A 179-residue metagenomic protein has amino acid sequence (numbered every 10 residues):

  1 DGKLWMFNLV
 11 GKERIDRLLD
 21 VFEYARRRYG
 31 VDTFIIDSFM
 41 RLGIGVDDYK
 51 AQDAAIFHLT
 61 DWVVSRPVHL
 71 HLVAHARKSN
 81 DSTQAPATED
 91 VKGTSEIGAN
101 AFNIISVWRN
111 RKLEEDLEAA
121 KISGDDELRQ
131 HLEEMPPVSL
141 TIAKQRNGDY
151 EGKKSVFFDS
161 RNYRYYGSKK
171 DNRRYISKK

Functional and structural regions predicted by a protein language model:
D1-D47: Conserved inter-motif catalytic segment of the P-loop NTP-binding fold
W5-F7, H71, I105, L140: Hydrophobic/aromatic beta-strand patches that form the interior of the parallel beta-sheet core in alpha/beta enzyme
I15-F34, D61-R66, S79-K179: C-terminal regions of RecA-like/P-loop NTPase motor modules
V31-L70: Helical hairpin unit composed of two closely spaced alpha helices linked by a short loop
D37, A74, V107: Conserved residues at the C-terminal ends of beta-strands
F39, A76, R111: Residue-level "edge-of-site" marker
R41-G43, R77-D81: Short, active-site-adjacent cap segments at secondary-structure transitions
L70-R77: Von Willebrand factor
